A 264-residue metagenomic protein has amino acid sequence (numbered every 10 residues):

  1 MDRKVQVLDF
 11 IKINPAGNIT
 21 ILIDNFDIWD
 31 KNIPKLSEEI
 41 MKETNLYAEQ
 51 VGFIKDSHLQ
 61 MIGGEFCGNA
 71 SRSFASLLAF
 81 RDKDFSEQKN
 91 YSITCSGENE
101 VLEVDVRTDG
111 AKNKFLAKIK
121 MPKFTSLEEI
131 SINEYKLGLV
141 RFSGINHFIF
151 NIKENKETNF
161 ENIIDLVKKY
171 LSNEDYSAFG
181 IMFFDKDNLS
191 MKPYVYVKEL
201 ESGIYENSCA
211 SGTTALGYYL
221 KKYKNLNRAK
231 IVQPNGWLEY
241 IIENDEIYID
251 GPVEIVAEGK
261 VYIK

Functional and structural regions predicted by a protein language model:
M1-F115, F148-K264: A glycine-rich beta-to-alpha transition motif near the start of alpha/beta enzyme domains, typified by
I119-E161: Surface-exposed beta-loop interaction hotspot
